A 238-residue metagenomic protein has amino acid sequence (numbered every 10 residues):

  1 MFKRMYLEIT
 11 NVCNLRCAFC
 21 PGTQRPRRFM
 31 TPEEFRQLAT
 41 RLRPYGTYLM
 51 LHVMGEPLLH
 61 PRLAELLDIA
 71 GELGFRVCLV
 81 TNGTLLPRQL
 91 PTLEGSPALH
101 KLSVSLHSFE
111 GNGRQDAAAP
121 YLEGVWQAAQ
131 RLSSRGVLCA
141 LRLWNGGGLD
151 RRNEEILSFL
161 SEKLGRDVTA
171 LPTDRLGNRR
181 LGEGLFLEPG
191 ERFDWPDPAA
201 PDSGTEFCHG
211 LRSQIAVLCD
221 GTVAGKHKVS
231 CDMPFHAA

Functional and structural regions predicted by a protein language model:
M1-K101, G113-A119, E123: Conserved alpha-helical substructure of the radical SAM core
Y6, T173-A238: Accessory C-terminal segments flanking Radical SAM cores
E8-T10, V104-F109, W144, K228: Short loop/turn segments at strand-loop or loop-helix junctions that form parts of catalytic or ligand-binding pockets
R28, L59-H60, P87-Q89, E110-R114 (+3 more regions): Short catalytic/ligand-binding loop motif for oxyanion handling, primarily in non-cytosolic enzymes, centered on
A39, L90-G111, E155-L181: Structural recognition of alpha->loop->beta junctions
V77, F109, A128-S158: Conserved strand-turn element in the central/C-terminal portion of the radical SAM core barrel that lines
G95-S96, L102-H107, A117-A129, L138-A140 (+1 more regions): Contiguous, function-dense segments enriched for cysteine-driven chemistry and partner/ligand-binding capacity
E110-D116, W195-A200: Surface-exposed cleft-lining segments at the edges of enzyme active sites
